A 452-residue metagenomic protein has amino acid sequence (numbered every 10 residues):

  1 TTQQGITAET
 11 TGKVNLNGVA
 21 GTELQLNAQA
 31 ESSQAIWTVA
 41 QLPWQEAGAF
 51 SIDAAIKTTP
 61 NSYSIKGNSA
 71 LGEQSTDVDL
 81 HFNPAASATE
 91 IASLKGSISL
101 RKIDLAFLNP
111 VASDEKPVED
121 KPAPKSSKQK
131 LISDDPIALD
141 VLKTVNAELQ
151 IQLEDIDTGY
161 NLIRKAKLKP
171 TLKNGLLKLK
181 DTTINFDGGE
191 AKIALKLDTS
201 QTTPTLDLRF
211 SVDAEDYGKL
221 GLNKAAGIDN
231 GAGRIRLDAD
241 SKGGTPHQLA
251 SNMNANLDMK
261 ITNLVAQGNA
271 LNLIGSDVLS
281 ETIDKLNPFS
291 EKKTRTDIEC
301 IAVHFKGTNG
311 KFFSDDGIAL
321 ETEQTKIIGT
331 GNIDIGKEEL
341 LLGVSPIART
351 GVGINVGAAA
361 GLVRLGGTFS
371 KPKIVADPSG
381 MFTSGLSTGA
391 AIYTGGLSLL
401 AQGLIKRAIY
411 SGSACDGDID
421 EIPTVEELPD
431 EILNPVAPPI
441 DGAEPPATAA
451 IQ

Functional and structural regions predicted by a protein language model:
T1-K13, E31, T38-L42, S51-A70 (+4 more regions): Solvent-exposed beta-strand/coil patches in large extracellular/periplasmic or lumenal scaffold regions
L16, A85-S87, A225-A226, H247 (+1 more regions): Short proline/glycine-enriched turn/loop segments at secondary-structure junctions
N27, W37-T38, A47-I52, I56-K57 (+2 more regions): Extended non-catalytic domains of envelope/secretory-pathway proteins
A35-V39, T76-V78, L105-N109, K219-G221 (+3 more regions): Outer-membrane beta-barrel proteins
G72-T76, N83, K102, N332-G343 (+1 more regions): C-terminal, active-site-flanking charged/polar segments
E90-P110, H247-L249: Flexible beta-edge/linker motif
A359-A390: Compositionally biased, charge-rich terminal segments
T383-K406: Short hydrophobic membrane-inserting alpha-helices and related fusion/pore-forming segments
